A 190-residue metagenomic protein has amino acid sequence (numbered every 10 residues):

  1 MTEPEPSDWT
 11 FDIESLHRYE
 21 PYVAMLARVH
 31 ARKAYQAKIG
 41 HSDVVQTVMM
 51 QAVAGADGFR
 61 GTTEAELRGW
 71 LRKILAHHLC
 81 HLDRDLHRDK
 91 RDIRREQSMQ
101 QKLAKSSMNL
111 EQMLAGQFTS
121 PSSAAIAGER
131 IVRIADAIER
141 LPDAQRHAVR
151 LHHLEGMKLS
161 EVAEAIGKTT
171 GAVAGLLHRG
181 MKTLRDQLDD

Functional and structural regions predicted by a protein language model:
T2, S7-T10, Q101-D136: Acidic, proline/glycine-rich intrinsically disordered inter-domain spacer in sigma factors
T2-A31, V53: A short, charge-rich alpha-helical start-of-domain segment used by transcription regulators
P6, V29-Q36, Q46-E64, D85-H87: Sigma70-family region 2
V23, A27, V44-A54, L71 (+3 more regions): Short, small-hydrophobic-rich alpha-helical interface motif
V23, A27-A31, A52, A56 (+5 more regions): Hydrophobic recognition helices of helix-based DNA-binding modules
I39, D43-M50, A65-H77: Structural recognition of an alpha-helix C-terminal capping motif at a helix-to-coil junction
G58, K73-N109, A127: Arg/Lys-rich amphipathic alpha helix in sigma70-family domain 2
R133-A137, D143-Q145, L154, L159-D190: DNA-recognition helix of helix-turn-helix
